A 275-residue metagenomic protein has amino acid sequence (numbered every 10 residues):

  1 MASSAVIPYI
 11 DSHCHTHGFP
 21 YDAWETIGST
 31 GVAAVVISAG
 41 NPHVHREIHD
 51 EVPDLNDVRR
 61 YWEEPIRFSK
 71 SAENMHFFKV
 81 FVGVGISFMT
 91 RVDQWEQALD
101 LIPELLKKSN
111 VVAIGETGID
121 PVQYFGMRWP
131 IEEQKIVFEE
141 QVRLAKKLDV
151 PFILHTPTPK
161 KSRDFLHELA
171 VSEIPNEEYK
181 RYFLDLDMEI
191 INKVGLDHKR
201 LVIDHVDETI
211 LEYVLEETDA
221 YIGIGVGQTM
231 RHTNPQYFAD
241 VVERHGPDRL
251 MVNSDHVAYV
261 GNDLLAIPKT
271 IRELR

Functional and structural regions predicted by a protein language model:
M1-I174, Y182-I190, H198-T209, V214-E217 (+1 more regions): Mid-domain alpha/beta scaffold segments of enzyme catalytic cores
A39-G40, V226-G227, S254-H256: Short secondary-structure boundary segments
H45-I48, Y213, R231-A239, G261: Short, charged, surface-exposed secondary-structure boundary motifs
L144, I267-R275: Mid-to-C-terminal alpha-helical segments outside catalytic/metal-binding sites
Y182, Q236, N262-L265, K269: Conserved active-site and cofactor/substrate-binding residues in soluble primary-metabolism enzymes
D219-T233: His/Asp/Glu-enriched short active-site or ligand-binding loop at hydrolase and phosphoryl-transfer sites
H245-L264: Short acidic/histidine-rich active-site segments
